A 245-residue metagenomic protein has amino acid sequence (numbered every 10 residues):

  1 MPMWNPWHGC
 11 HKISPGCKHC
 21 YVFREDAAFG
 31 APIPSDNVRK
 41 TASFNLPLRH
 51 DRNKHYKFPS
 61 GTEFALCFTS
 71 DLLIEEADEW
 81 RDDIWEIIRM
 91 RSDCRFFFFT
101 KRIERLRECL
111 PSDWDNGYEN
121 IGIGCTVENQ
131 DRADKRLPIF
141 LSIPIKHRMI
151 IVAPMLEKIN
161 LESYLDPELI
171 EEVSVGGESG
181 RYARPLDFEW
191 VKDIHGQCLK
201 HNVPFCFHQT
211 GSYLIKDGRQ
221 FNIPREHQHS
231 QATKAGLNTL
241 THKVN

Functional and structural regions predicted by a protein language model:
M1-H8, F29, L156, E162-N245: Auxiliary Fe-S-binding modules of radical SAM enzymes
M1-I121, Q130, I159-I170: Conserved Radical SAM active-site core
F64-L66, F96, I121-C125, R148-V152 (+2 more regions): Hydrophobic faces of well-ordered beta-strands that scaffold small-molecule active sites in alpha/beta enzyme cores
S70, R102-E104, V127-D131, P154-L156 (+2 more regions): Active-site-proximal loop/turn and secondary-structure-junction residues that shape catalytic pockets, frequently
R89-S92, P144, K192, L199: Anion (oxyanion) recognition and catalysis
R102-L106, A133, A183-V191: Active-site-adjacent beta->alpha loops and helix N-cap segments on the catalytic face of soluble alpha/beta enzymes
N120, G124-E128, H227-T233: Acidic, His- and aromatic-enriched active-site or binding-groove loops in soluble protein domains that engage sugars
